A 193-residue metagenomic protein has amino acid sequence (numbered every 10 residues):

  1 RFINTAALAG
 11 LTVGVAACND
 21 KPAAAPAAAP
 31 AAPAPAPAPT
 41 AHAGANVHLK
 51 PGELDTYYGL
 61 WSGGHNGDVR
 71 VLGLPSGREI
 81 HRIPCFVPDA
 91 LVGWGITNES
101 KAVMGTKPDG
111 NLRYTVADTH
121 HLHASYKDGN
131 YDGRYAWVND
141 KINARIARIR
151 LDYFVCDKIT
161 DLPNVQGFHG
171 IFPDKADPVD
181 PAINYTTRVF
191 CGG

Functional and structural regions predicted by a protein language model:
R1-D20: N-terminal export signals
V13, P26-L49: Post-signal peptide N-terminal segment of mature Sec-exported envelope proteins
C18-A28: Bacterial lipoprotein signal-peptidase II cleavage site
P39-L54, W94-D132, I171-T186: Structural signature of eukaryotic scaffold interfaces centered on beta-propeller domains
P51-S62, R70: An edge-strand/N-cap motif at the start of beta-rich repeat modules
W61-G64, N130, A136-I142, P181-G193: Conserved beta-strand positions in repeat-built beta-propeller and related beta-rich domains
D68-G105, V138-P163: Beta-propeller domains
D152-G193: Asp-box/WD-like beta-propeller blade repeats and closely related beta-sheet repeat scaffolds
